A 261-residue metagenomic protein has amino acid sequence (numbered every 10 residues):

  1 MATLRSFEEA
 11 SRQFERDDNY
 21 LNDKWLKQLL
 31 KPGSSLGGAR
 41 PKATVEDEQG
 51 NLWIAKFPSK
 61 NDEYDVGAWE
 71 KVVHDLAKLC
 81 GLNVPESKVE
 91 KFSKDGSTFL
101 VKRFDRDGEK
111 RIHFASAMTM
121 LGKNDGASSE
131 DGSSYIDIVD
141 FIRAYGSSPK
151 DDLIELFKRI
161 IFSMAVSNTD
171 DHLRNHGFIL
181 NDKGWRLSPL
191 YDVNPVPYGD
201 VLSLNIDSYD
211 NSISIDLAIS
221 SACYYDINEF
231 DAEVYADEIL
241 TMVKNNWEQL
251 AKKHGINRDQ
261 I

Functional and structural regions predicted by a protein language model:
M1-T169, L173, G177-I261: Phosphate/dinucleotide-binding and metal-coordinating scaffold of catalytic cores in nucleotide-dependent enzymes
